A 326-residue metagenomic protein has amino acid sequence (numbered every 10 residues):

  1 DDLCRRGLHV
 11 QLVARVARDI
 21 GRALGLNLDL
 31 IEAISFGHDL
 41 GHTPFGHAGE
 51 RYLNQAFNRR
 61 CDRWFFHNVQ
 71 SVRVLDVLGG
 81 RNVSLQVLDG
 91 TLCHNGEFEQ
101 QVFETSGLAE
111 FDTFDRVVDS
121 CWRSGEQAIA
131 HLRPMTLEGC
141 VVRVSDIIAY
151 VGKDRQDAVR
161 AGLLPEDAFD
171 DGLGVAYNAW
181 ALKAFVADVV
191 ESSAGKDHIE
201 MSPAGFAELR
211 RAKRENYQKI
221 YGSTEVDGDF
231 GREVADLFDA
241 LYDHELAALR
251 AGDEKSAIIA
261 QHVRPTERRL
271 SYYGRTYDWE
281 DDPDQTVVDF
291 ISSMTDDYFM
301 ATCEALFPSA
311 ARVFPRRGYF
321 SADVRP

Functional and structural regions predicted by a protein language model:
D1-G7, L12-I20, N27-L28, G49 (+3 more regions): Histidine-centered, transition-metal-coordinating active-site segments
H9-L12, A33, G41, E50-L53: Active/ligand-binding-proximal structured segments within catalytic/core domains that scaffold catalytic residues
G25, G41-P44, T295: Short coil/turn residues that cap or connect secondary-structure elements
I31-F36, R143: Short alpha-helical catalytic segment bearing the HExxH-like zincin motif of zinc-dependent metalloproteases
G37, G41-F45, A149: Short active-site segment of divalent metal-dependent hydrolases/proteases that encodes the spacing between
G46-R59: A glycine- and small-aliphatic-rich helix-loop capping segment at beta-alpha/alpha-beta transitions that lines
